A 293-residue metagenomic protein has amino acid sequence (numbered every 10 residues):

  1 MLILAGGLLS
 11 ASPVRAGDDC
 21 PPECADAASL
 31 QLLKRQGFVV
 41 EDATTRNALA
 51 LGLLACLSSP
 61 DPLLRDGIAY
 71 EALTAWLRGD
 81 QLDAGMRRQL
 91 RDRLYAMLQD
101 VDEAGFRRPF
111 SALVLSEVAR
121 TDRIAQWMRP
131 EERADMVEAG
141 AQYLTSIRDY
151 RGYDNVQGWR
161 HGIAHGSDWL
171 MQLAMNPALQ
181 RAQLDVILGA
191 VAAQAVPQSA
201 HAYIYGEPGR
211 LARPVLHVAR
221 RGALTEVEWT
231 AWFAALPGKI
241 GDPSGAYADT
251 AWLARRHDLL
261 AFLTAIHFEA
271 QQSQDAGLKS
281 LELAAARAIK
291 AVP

Functional and structural regions predicted by a protein language model:
I3-L8: Hydrophobic helical h-region of N-terminal Sec-dependent signal peptides in bacterial secretory/periplasmic proteins
A11-P13: N-terminal signal peptide c-region/cleavage motif recognized by signal peptidases
G17-D19: Boundary of Sec targeting at the N-terminus
C24-L32, Q36-E41, R46-N47, A286-P293: N-terminal secretory signal peptides
K34-A141, R220-T225, W229, L236-K239 (+2 more regions): Alpha-helical solenoid scaffolds in large eukaryotic transport, assembly, and signaling factors
G52, G67-E71, F110, A139 (+6 more regions): Alpha-solenoid helical repeat scaffolds
R91, Y95, Q99-G222: Eukaryote-skewed repeat-based solenoidal scaffolds used as protein-protein interaction platforms, primarily
A234-P293: A cross-kingdom marker for long, charged
